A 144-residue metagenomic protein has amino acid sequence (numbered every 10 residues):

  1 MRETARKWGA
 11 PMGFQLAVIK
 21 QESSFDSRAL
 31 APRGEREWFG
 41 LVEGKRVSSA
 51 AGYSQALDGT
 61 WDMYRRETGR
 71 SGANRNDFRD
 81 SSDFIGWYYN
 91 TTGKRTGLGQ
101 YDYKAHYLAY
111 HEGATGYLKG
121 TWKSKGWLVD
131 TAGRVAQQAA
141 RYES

Functional and structural regions predicted by a protein language model:
M1-S144: Catalytic glycan-binding domains that act on GlcNAc-containing polysaccharides
